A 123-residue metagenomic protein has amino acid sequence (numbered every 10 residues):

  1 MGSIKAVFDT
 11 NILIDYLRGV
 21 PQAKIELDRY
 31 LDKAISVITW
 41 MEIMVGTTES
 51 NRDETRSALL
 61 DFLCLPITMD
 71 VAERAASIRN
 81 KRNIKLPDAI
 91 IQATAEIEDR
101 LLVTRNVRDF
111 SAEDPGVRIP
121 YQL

Functional and structural regions predicted by a protein language model:
M1-I35, M44-S57: Short, well-structured N-terminal submotif of metal-dependent ribonuclease cores
M1-I4, V20, Q92, E96-L123: Acidic, PIN/NYN-like endoribonuclease modules and their adjacent C-terminal/linker elements
I4, L63-R105: Active-site neighborhoods of divalent-metal-dependent phosphate/nucleic-acid chemistry enzymes
D9-T10, I43, A75, A95 (+1 more regions): Generic structural signal for small/hydrophobic residues in well-ordered secondary structure, especially within
I12-L13, T39, V71, I90-I91 (+1 more regions): Alpha-helix capping/helix-boundary segments
R29, L60, E113-D114: Short, structured coil segments at secondary-structure junctions
A34, L65, R118-P120: General small-molecule cofactor/ligand-binding pocket signal
S50-E54, R82, I119-L123: Short, hinge-like loop/turn segments at secondary-structure boundaries
